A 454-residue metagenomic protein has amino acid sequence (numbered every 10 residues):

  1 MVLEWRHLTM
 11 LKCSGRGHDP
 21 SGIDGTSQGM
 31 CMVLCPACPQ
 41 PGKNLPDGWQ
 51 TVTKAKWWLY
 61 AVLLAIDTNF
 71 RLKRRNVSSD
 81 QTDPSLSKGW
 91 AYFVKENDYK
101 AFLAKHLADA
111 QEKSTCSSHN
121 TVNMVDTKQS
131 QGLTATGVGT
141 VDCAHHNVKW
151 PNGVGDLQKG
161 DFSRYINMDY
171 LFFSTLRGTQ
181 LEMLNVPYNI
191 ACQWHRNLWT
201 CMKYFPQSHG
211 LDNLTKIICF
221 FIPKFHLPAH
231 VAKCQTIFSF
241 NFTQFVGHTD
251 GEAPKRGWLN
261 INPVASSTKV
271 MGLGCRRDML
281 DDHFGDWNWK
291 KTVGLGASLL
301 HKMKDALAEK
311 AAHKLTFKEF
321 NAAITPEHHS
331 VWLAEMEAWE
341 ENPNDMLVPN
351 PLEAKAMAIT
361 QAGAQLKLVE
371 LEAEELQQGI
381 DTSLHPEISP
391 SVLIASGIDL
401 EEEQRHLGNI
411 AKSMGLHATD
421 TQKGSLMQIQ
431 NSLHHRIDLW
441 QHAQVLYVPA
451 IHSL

Functional and structural regions predicted by a protein language model:
M1-L454: Hydrophobic core positions in small helical hairpin nucleic-acid-binding modules
